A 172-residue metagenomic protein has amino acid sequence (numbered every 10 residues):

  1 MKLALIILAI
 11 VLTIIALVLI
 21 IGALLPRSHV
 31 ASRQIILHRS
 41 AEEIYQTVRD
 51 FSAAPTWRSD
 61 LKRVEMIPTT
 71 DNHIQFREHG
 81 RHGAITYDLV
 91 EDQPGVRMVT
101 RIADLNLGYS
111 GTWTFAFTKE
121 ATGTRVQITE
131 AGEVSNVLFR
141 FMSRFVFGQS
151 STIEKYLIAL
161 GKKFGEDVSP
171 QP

Functional and structural regions predicted by a protein language model:
K2-P68: Hydrophobic ligand-binding cavity/cleft-lining segments
L25, R77-H79, D104-N106: Short Gly/Pro-enriched turn/cap motifs at secondary-structure boundaries
S28-I36, H73-Q75, A84, R97 (+2 more regions): Intrinsic-disorder/low-complexity, polar/charged segments enriched in Ser/Thr/Lys/Arg/Asp/Glu/Gln
Q34-H38, R77, D88, A116-T118: Generic structural detector for well-ordered beta-strands
L37, G80-H82, Q93, N106 (+1 more regions): A generic beta-sheet turn/junction motif
E43-V48, A54, F76, L89 (+3 more regions): Hydrophobic pocket/interface hotspot
S52-T86, G95-R97: Short beta-edge strand/loop motif at the mouth of beta-sheet-based domains
D88-V90, R101-K162, E166, P170-P172: Beta-strand/loop substructures that line and gate deep hydrophobic ligand-binding cavities in soluble
